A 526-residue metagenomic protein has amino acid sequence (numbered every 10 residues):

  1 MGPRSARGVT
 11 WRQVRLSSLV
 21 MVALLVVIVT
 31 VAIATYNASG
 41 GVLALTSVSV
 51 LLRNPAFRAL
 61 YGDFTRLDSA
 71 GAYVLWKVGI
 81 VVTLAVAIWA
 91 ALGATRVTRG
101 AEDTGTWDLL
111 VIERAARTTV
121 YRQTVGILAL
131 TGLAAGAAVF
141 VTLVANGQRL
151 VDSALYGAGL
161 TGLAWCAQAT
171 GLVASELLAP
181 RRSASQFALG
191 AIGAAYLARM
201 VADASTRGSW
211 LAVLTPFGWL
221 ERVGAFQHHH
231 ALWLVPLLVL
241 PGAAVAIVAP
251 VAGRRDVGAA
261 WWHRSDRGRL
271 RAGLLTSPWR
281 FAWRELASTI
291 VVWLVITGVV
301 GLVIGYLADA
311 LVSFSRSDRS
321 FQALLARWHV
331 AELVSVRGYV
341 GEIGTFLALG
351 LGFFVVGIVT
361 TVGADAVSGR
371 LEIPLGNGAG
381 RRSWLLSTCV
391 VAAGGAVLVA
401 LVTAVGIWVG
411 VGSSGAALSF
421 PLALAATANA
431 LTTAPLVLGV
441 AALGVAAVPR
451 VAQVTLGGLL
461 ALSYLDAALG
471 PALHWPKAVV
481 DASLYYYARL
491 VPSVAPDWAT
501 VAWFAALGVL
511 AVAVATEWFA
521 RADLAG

Functional and structural regions predicted by a protein language model:
M1-V26, G258-T297: Aromatic- and glycine-rich beta-strand/loop motifs that create alpha-glucan
L16, T161-V201, N429-L465: A structural motif at transmembrane helix-loop-helix junctions in multipass membrane proteins
V27-G40, V86, I127-A260, G470: Transmembrane-helix bundle segments that line or gate the permeation/cavity pathway in multi-pass membrane proteins
T35-L67, A194-I247, V251, V303-A331 (+1 more regions): Terminal transmembrane helical anchor/hairpin motif
A70-G100, G338-A364: Long, hydrophobic alpha-helical segments
T95-A129, T360-G395: Helix-loop-helix units of permease transmembrane domains in multi-pass membrane transporters, especially ABC
D108, G258-T276, R319-A323, R370-G380: Juxtamembrane inter-helical linkers in multi-pass membrane proteins
G126-R182, V390-A442, A502-A505: Secretory targeting signals
